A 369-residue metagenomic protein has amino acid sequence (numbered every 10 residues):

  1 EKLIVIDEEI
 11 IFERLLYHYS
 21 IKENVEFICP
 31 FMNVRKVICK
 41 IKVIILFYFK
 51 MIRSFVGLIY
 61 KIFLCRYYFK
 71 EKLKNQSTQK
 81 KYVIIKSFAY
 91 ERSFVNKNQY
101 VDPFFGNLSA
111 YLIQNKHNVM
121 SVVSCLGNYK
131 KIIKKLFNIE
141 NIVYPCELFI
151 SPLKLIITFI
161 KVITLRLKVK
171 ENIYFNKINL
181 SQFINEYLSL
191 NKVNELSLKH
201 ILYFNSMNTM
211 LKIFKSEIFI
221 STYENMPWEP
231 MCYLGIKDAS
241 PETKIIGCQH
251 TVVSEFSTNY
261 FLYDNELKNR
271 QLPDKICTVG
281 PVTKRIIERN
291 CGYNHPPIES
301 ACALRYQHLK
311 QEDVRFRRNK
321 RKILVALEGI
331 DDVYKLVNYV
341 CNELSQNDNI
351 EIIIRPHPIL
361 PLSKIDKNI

Functional and structural regions predicted by a protein language model:
E1-I369: Catalytic-core helical/loop segments in enzymes performing group transfer/polymerization on anionic/lipid-linked
